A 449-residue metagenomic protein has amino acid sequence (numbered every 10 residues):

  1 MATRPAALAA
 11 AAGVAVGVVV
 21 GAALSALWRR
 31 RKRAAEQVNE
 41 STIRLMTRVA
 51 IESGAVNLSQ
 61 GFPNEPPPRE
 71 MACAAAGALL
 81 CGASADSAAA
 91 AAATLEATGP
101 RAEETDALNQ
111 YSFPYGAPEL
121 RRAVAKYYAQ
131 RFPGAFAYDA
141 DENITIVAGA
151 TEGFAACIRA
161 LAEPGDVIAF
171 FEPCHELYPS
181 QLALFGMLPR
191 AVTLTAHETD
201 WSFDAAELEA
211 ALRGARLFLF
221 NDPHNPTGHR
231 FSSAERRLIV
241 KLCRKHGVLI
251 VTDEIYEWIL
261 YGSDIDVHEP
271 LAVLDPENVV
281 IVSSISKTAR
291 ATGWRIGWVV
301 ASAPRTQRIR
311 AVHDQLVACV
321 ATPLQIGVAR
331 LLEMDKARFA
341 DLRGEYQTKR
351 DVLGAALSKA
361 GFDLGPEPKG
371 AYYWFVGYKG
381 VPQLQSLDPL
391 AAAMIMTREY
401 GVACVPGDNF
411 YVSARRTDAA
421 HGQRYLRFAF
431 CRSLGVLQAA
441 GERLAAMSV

Functional and structural regions predicted by a protein language model:
A2-R29: Terminal signal-anchor or tail-anchor transmembrane helices that tether membrane-associated enzymes to cellular
R33-G149, A156, E207, L331-M334 (+1 more regions): N-terminal small-domain helix-loop-helix segment of the aminotransferase-like
S53, F185, K245-H246, A360 (+1 more regions): Helix C-cap/helix->beta junction micro-motif
T98, A272-Q347, D351-A360, M447-S448: Conserved core segment of the aminotransferase class I/II
G134, Q385, I395-C404, F410-V449: PLP-dependent enzyme catalytic core of the Aspartate aminotransferase-like
A160-L182: Conserved PLP-anchoring active-site segment centered on the Schiff-base-forming lysine
L194-D266: Active-site phosphate-binding strand-loop segment of PLP-dependent enzymes
A329, G344-G354, L364-V381, H421-G422: Conserved glycine-rich beta-strand-loop-beta hairpin in the small C-terminal domain of fold type I
